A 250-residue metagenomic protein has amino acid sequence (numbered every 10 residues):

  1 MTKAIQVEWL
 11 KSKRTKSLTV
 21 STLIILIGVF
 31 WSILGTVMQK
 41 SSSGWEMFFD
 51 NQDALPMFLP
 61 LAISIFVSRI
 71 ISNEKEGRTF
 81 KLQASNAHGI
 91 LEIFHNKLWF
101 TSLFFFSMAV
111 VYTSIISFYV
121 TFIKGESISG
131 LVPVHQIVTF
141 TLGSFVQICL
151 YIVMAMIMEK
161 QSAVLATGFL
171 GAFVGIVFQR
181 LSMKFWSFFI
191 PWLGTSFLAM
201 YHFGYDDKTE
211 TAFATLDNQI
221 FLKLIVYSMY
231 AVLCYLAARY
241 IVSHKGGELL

Functional and structural regions predicted by a protein language model:
M1-L23, G247-E248: Aromatic- and glycine-rich beta-strand/loop motifs that create alpha-glucan
K11, S72, Q83-S85, Y151 (+1 more regions): Helix-capping/transition residues at the boundaries of transmembrane alpha-helices and the short helical linkers
L26-A62, V67-S68, W99-S162, G168 (+3 more regions): Secretory targeting signals
Q39-W45, F173-L250: Terminal transmembrane helical anchor/hairpin motif
I70-L103: Helix-loop-helix units of permease transmembrane domains in multi-pass membrane transporters, especially ABC
